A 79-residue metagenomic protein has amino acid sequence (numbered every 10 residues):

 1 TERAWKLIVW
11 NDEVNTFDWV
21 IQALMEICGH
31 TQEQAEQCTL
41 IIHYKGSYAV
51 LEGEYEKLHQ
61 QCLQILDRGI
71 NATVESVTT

Functional and structural regions predicted by a protein language model:
T1-T79: Terminal domain-initiation and capping elements
